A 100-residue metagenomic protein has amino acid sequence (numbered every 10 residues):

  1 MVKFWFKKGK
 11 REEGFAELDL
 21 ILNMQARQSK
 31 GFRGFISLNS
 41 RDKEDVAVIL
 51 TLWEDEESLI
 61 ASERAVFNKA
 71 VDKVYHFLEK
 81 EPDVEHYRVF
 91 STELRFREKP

Functional and structural regions predicted by a protein language model:
M1-W5, F35-A65: Short, well-ordered beta-strand segments in beta-rich or mixed alpha/beta enzyme and ligand-binding folds
W5-L18: Short, surface-exposed ligand-recognition loops at beta-strand->loop->(often short) alpha-helix junctions that present
K7, R33-V46, D72-P100: Glycine-rich beta-strand-turn "strand-cap" elements at beta-sheet edges
K10-E12, E57-L59, T92: Residue-level signal for secondary-structure boundary sites
L20-R33, L52-H86: An amphipathic, aromatic/His-enriched active-site/gating alpha helix that lines ligand/cofactor pockets
